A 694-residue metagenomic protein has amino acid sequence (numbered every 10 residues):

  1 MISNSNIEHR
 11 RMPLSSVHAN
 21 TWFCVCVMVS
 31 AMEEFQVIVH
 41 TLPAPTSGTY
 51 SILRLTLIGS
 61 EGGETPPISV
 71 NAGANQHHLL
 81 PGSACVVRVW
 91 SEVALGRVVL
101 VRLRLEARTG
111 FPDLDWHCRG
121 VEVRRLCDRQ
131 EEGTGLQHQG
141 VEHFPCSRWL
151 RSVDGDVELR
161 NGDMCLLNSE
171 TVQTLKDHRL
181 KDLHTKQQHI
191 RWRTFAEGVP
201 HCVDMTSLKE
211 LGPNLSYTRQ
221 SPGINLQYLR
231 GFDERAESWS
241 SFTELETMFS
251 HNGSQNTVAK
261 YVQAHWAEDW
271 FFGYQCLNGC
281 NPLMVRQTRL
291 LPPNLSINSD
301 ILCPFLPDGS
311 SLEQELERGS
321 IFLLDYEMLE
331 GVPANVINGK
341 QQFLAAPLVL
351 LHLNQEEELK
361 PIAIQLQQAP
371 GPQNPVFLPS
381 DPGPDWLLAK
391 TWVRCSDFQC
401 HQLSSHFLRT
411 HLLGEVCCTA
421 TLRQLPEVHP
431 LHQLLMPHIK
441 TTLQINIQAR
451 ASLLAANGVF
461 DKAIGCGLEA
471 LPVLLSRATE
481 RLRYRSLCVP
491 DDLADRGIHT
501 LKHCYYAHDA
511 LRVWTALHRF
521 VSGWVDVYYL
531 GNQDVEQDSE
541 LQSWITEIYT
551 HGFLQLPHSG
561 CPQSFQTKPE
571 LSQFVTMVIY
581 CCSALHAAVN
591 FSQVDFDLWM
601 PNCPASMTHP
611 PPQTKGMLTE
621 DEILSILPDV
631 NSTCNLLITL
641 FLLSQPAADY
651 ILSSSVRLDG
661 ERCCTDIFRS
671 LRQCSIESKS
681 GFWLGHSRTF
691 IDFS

Functional and structural regions predicted by a protein language model:
M1-V27: Intrinsically disordered, low-complexity basic segments at termini and long loops, enriched in Pro/Gly and/or Arg/Ser
V29-S694: Long, compositionally biased charged/polar stretches
